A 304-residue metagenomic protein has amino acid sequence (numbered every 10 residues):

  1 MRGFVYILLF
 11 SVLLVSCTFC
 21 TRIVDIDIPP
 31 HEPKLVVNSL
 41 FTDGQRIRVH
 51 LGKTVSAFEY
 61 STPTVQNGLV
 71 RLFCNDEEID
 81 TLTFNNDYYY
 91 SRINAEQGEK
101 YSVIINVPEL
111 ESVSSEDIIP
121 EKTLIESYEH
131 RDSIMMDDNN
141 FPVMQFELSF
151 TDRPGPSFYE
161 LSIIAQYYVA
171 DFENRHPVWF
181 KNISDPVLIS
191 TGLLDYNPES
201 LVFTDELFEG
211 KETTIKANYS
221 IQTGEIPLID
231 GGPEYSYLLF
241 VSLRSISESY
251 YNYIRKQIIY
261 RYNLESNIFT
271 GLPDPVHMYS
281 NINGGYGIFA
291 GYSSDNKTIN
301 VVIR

Functional and structural regions predicted by a protein language model:
M1-I28: Bacterial Sec-dependent N-terminal signal peptides
F19-R304: A sequence/structural signal for flexible, mid-protein segments enriched in small/helix-disrupting residues
